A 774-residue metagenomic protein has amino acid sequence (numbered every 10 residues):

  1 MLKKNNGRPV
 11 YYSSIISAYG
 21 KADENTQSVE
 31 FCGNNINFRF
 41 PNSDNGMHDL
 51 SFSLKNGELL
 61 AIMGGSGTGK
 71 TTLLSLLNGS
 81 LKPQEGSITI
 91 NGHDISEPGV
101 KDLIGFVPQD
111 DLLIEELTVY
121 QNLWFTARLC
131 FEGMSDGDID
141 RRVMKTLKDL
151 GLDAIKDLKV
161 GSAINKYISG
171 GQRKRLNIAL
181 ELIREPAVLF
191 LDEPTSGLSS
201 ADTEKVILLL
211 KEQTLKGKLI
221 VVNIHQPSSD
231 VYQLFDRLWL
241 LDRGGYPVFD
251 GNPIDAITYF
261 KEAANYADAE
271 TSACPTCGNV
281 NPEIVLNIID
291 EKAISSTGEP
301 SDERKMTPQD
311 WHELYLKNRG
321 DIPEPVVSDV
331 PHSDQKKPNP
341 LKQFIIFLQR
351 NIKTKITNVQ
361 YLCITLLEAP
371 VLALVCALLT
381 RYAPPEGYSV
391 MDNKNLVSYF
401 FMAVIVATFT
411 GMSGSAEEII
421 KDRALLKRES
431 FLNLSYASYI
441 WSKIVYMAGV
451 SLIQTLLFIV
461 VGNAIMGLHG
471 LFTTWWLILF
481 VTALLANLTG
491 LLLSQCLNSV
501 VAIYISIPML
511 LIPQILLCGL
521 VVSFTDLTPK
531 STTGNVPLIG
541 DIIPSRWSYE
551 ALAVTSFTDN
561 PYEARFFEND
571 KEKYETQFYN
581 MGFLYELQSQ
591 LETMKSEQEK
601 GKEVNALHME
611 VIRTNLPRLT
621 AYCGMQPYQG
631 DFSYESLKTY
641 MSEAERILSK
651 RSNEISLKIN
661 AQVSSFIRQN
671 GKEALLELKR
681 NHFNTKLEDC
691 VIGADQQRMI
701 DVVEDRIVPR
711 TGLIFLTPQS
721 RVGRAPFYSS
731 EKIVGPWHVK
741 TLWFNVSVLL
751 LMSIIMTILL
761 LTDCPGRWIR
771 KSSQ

Functional and structural regions predicted by a protein language model:
M1-S51, N56, G65, E85-I90 (+7 more regions): Topological signature of polytopic alpha-helical transporters
N78: Helix-to-loop junction immediately C-terminal to a conserved catalytic motif
E181-L182: ABC ATPase C-loop
E185: Conserved catalytic motifs of ABC-family nucleotide-binding domains
L189-E193: Catalytic Walker B motif of ABC-type/P-loop ATPase nucleotide-binding domains
L208, K216-N223, S228-V231, R237 (+4 more regions): Alpha-helical transmembrane segments and their short interhelical loops
C376, N393-G462: Hydrophobic alpha-helical transmembrane segments of multi-pass membrane transport proteins
